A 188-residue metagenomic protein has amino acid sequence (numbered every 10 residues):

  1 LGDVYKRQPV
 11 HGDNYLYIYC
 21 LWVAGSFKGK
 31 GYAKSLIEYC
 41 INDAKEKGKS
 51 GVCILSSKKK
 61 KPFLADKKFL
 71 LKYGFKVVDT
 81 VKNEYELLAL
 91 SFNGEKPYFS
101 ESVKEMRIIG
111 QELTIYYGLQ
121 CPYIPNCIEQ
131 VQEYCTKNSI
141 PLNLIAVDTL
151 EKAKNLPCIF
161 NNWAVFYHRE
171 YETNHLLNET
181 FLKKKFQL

Functional and structural regions predicted by a protein language model:
G2-Y5: Short, small-residue-biased leader/transition segments that mark boundaries at the very start of proteins
R7-G25: Conserved acetyl-CoA binding element of GNAT-fold acetyltransferases
V23, G29-K45: Conserved acetyl-CoA-binding loop-helix of GNAT-fold acetyltransferases
A44-K61: Conserved GNAT acetyl-CoA-binding A-motif
L55-S56, L71-L88, E172-H175: Conserved catalytic-core motifs of GNAT/GCN5-like acyltransferases
K82-K104: C-terminal "cap" of GNAT-fold acetyltransferases
V103-K137: Local sequence-structure signature of Cys/Sec-based thiol-disulfide redox active-site neighborhoods
H168-L188: Non-catalytic, surface beta->alpha helical segment in thiol-disulfide oxidoreductase systems
